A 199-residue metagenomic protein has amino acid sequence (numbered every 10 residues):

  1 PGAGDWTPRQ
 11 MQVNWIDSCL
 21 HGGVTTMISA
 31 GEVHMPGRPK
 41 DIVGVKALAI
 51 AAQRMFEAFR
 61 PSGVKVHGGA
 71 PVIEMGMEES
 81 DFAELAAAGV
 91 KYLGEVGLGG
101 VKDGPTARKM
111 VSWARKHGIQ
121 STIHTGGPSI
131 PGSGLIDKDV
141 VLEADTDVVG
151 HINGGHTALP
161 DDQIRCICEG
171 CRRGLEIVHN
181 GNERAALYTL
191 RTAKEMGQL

Functional and structural regions predicted by a protein language model:
P1-A47: Metal-associated gating/positioning segment near the N- to mid-region
P1-V13, V64-E78, G97, G126: Active-site mouth loops of central-metabolism enzymes
P8-S18, I73-L85, P131-V140: Short, acidic/polar
Q12, V45-A52, E78, A107: Aromatic/hydrophobic pocket-lining residues that form the small-molecule binding cavity in soluble enzyme cores
L20-H21, A86, L142, K194: Non-catalytic positions within long, well-ordered alpha-helices that form the structural scaffold/packing of enzyme
S29, G68-A70, I123, I177: Structural beta-sheet core signal
I42-V64, V111-I123, C168-G170: Alpha-helix-loop-beta-strand connector modules within alpha/beta enzyme cores
K91-L199: Active-site core of metal-dependent hydrolases
